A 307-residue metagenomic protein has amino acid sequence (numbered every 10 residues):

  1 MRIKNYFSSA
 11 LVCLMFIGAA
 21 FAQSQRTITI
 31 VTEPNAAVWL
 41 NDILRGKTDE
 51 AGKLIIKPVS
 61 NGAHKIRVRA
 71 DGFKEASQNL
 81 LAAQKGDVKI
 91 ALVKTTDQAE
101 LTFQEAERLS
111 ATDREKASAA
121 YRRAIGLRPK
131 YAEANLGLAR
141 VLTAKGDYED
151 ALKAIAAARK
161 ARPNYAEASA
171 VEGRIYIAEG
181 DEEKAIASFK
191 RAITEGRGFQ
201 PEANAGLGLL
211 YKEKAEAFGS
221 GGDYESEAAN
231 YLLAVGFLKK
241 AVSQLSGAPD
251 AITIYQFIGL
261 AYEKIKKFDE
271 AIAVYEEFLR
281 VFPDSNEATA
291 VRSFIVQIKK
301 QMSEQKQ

Functional and structural regions predicted by a protein language model:
A22-E133, G137: Short loop/turn and low-complexity linker motifs enriched in small/turn-promoting residues
E107, R140, R174, L209 (+3 more regions): Residue-level recognition of tetratricopeptide repeat
S110-A120, A144-A157, A178-R191, E216-K240 (+2 more regions): Structural signature of tandem alpha-helical TPR/SEL1-like repeats, specifically the intra-repeat loop/turn
L127, K160-A161, E195-G196, Q244-G247 (+1 more regions): Structural marker of alpha-solenoid helical repeat scaffolds
Y131, Y165, F199-Q200, A248-A251 (+1 more regions): Residue-level recognition of tetratricopeptide repeat
A134, A168, E202-A203, A251-I254 (+1 more regions): TPR alpha-solenoid repeat register
G137, V171, G206, F257 (+1 more regions): Canonical tetratricopeptide repeat
P249, T253, K264-Q307: Terminal, low-structured helical/coil segments at or just beyond the last alpha-helical repeat
